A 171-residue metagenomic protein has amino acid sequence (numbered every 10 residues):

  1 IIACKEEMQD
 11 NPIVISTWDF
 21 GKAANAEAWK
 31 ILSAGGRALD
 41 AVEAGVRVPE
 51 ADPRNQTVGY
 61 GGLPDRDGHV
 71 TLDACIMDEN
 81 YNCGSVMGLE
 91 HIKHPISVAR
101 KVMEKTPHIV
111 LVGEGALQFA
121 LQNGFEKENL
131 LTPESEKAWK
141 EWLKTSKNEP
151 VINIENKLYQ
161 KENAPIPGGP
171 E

Functional and structural regions predicted by a protein language model:
I1-I2: N-terminal export leaders
K5-E171: Alpha/propeptide regions of enzymes that mature by internal proteolysis
